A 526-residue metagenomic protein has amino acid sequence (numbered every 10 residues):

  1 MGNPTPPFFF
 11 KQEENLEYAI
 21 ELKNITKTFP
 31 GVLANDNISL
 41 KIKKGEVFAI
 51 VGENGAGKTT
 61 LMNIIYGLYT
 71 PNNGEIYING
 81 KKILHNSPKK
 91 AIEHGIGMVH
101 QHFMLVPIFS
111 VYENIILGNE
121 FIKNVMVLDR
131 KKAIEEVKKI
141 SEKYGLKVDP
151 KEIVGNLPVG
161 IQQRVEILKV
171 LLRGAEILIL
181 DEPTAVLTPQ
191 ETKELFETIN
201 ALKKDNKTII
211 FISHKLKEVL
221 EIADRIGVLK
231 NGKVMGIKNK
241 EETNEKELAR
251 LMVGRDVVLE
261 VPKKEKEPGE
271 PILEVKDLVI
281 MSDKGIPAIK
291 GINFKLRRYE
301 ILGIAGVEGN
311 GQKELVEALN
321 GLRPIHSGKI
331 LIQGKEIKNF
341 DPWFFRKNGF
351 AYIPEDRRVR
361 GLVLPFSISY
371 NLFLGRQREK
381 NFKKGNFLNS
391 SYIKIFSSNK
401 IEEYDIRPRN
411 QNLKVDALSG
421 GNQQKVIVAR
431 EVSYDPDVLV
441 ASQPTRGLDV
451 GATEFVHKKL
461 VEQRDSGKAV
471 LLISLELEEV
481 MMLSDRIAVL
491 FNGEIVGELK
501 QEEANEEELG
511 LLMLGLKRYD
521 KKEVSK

Functional and structural regions predicted by a protein language model:
M1-F9: Positively charged N-terminal leader segments that act as targeting/secretion signals
F10-K526: Glycine-rich phosphate-binding loops of nucleotide-dependent enzymes
